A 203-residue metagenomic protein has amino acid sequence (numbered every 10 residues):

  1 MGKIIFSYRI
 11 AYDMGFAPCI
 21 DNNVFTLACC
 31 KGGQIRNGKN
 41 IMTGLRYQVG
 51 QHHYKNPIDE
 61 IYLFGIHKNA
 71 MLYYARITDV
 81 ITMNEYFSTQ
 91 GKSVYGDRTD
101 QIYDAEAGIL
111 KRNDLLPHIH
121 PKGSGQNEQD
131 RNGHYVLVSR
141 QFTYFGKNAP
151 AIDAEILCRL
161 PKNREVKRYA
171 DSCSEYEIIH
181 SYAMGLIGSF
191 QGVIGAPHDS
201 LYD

Functional and structural regions predicted by a protein language model:
M1-Y54, G192-D203: Compositionally biased, charged N-terminal/linker segments
I4, M71-Y73, R140: Residues that flank catalytic or metal-binding motifs in active/ligand-binding sites
K39-T43, I61, V80-S88: Long alpha-helical, hydrophobic tracts
K55-L63: Structural motif
I66-R76: Short coil-to-beta-strand transition motifs
N69, I81-M83, T89, S189-P197: Short, compact, well-ordered microdomains
I77-R168: Aromatic- and Lys/Arg-enriched surface recognition patch
P161-D203: Glycine-rich, aromatic-bearing surface loops/beta-hairpins
